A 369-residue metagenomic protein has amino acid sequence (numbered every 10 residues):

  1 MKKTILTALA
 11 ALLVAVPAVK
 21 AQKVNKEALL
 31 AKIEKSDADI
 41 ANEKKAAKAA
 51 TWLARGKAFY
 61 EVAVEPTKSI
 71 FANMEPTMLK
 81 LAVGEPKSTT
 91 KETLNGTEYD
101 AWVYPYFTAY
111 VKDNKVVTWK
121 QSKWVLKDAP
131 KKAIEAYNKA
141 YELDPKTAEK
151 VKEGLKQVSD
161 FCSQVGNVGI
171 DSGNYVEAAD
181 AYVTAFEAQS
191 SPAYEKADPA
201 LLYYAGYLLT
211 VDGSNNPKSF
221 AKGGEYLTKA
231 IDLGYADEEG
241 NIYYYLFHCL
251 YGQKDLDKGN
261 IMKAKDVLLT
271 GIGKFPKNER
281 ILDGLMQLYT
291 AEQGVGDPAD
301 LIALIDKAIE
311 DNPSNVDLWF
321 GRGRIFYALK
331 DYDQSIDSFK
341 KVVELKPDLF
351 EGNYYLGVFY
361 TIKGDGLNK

Functional and structural regions predicted by a protein language model:
K26-L29, P130, Y175, F220 (+4 more regions): TPR-repeat structural position
K48, T147, P192, D198 (+4 more regions): Residue-level recognition of tetratricopeptide repeat
A54, Q164, A197-A200, Y204 (+4 more regions): Canonical tetratricopeptide repeat
E61-I70, G166-N167, A193, G206 (+6 more regions): Short coil/turn linking the two alpha-helices of tandem helical-hairpin repeats
A140, A185, A230, T270-G271 (+2 more regions): Canonical positions in the second alpha-helix
